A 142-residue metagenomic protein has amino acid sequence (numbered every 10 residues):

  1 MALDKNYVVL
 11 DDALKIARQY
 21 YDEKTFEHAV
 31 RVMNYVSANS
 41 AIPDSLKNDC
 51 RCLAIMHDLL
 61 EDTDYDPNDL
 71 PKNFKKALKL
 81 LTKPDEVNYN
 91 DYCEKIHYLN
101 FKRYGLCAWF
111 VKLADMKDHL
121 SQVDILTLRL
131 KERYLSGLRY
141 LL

Functional and structural regions predicted by a protein language model:
A2-L142: Active-site helical microenvironments for divalent-metal-assisted chemistry
